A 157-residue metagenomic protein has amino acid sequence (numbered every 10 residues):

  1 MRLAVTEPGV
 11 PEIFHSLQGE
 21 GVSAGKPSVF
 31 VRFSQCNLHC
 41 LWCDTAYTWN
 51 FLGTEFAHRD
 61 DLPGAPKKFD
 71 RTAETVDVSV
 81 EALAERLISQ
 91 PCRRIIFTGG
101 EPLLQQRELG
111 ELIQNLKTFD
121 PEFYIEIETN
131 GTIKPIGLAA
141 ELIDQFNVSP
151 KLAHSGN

Functional and structural regions predicted by a protein language model:
L3-W49: N-terminal pre-triad scaffold of radical SAM enzymes
P8, W42-L142: Conserved Radical SAM active-site core
F14-L17, G131, L152: Short, well-ordered turn and helix-capping elements at secondary-structure junctions
G21, K26, G53, R107 (+1 more regions): Solvent-exposed, flexible loop/coil residues
V31, I127, S149: Residue-level signal for inorganic ion chemistry
C36, P102, L152: Hydrophobic pocket-lining residues within nucleotide cofactor-binding pockets
N37, I133, H154: Feature marks short, surface-exposed loop/turn motifs that line or immediately flank catalytic pockets and channel
I143-G156: Non-cysteine beta-strand/loop elements that form the S-adenosyl-L-methionine
